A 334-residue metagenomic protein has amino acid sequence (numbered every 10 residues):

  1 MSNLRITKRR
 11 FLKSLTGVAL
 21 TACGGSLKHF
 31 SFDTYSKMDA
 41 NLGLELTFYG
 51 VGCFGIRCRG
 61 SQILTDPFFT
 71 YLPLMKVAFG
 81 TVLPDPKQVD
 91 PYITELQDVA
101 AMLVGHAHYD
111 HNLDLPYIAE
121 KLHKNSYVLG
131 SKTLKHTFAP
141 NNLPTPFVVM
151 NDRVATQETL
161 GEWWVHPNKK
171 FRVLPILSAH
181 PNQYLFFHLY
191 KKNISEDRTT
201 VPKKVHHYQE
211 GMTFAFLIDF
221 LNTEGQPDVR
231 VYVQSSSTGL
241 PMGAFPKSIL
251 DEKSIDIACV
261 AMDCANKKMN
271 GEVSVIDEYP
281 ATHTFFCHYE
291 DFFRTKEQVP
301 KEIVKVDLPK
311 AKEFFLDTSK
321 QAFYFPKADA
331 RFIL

Functional and structural regions predicted by a protein language model:
S2-L4, R10-S31: N-terminal export signals
G52, L72, A107-L113, K135-F138 (+4 more regions): Active-site environment of divalent metal-dependent phosphoester hydrolases
R59-V104, H108, L113-K121, Q183-V201 (+2 more regions): Pre-active-site segment of Zn-dependent metallo-hydrolases
T65-D66, V99-A107, L129-S131, Y232-S237 (+3 more regions): Active-site neighborhood of phospho(di)ester-bond hydrolases with catalytic His/Asp-centered motifs
D90-F186: Active-site HxH/HxHxD metal-binding segment of metal-dependent hydrolases
Y127, K135, A139-N168, E272-L334: Binuclear metal-ion centers of metallo-dependent hydrolases, dominated by the metallo-beta-lactamase
P146-T223, P227-V229, K320-L334: Flexible, acidic/histidine-containing loops and adjacent segments that form or flank the divalent-metal
V201-E278: Active-site-proximal loop/helix segments of hydrolase catalytic cores
